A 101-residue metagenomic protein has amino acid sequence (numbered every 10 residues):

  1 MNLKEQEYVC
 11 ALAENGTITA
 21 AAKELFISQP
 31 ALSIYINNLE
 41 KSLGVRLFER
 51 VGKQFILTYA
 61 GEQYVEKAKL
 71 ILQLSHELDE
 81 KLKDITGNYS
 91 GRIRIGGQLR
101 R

Functional and structural regions predicted by a protein language model:
N2-E5, Q29, G61, R92: The N-cap/first-turn positions of alpha helices within or immediately adjacent to helix-turn-helix DNA-binding domains
Q6-A13, T58, V65: Hydrophobic residues on short alpha-helical segments
C10-S28: Short helix-boundary/capping micro-motifs
N15, E24, N37-R46, D79 (+1 more regions): Residue cluster at the C-terminal edge of the helix-turn-helix DNA-binding motif
E40-A60: A short LG(V/I)-centered, amphipathic sequence patch enriched for acidic residue(s) preceding the LG motif
S42-L43, Y64-T86: Alpha-helical linker/hinge and terminal dimerization helices associated with HTH transcriptional regulators
K83-R101: Interdomain hinge and pocket-entrance segments immediately C-terminal to HTH DNA-binding domains
